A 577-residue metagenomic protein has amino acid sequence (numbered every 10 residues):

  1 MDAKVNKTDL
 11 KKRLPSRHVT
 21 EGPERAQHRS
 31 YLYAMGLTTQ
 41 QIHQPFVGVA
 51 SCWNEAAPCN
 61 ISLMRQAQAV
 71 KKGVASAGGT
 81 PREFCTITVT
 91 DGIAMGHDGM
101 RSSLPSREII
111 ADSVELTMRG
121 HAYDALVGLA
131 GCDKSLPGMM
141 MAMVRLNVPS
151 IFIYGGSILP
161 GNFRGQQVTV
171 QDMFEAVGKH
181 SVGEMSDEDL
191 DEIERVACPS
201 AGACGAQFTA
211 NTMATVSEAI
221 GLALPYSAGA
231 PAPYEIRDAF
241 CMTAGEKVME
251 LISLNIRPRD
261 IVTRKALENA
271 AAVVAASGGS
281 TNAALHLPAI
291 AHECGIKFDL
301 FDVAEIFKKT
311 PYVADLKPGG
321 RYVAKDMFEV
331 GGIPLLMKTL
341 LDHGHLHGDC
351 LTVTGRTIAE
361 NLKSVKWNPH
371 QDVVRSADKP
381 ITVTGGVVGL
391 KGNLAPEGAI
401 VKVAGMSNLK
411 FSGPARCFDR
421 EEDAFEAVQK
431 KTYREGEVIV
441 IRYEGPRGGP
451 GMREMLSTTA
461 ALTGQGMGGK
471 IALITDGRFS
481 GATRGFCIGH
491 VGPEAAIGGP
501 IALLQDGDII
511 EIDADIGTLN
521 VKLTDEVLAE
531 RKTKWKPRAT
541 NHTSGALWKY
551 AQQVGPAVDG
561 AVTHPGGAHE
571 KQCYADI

Functional and structural regions predicted by a protein language model:
D2-E55, C59-I61, Q66-C85, G92-I93 (+4 more regions): Catalytic or ion-coupling anion/metal-binding cores of large enzyme and transporter domains
S103-D112: Glycine-rich, highly charged phosphate/nucleotide-binding loops
M118-M139, I151-Y154: A short, small-residue-rich loop immediately preceding and capping a beta-strand
